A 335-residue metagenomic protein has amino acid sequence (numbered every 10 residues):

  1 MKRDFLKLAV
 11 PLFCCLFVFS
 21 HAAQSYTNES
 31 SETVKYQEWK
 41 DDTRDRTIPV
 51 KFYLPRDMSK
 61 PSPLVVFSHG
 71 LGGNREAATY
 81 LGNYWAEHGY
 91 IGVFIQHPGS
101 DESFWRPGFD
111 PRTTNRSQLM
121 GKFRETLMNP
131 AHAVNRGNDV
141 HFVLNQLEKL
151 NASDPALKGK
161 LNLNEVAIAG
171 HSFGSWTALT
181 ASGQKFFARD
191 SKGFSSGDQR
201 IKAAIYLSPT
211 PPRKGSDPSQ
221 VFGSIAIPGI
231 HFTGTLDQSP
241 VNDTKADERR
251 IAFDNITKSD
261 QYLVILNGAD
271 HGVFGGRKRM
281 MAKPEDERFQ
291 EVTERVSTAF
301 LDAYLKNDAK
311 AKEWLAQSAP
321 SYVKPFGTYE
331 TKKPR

Functional and structural regions predicted by a protein language model:
A9-V18: Bacterial N-terminal signal peptides
A23-K60: N-terminal cap/lid segment of alpha/beta-hydrolase-fold proteins
P61-G70: Short beta-strand element of the alpha/beta-hydrolase
E76-W105: Short amphipathic alpha-helix adjacent to the substrate-entry channel of hydrolases
T113-L163: Alpha/beta-hydrolase active-site loop
V143-S224: Primarily recognizes the serine-hydrolase "nucleophile elbow" in alpha/beta-hydrolase and SGNH/GDSL folds
S191-G268: The feature captures the conserved acid-bearing segment of alpha/beta-hydrolase catalytic domains
N267-R335: Alpha/beta-hydrolase-fold serine-hydrolase catalytic core, especially in secreted/extracellular enzymes
